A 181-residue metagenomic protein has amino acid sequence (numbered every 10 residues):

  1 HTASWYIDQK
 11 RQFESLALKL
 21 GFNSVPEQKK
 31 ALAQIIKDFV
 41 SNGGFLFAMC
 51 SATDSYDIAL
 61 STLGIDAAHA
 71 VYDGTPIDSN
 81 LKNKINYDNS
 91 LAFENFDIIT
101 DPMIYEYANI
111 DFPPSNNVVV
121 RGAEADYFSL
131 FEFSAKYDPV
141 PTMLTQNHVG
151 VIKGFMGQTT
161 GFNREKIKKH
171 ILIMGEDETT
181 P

Functional and structural regions predicted by a protein language model:
H1-S55: Short alpha-beta junction capping motif
T2-E14, I77-I85, T100-Y107: Short, surface-exposed, charge-dense and proline/glycine-enriched linear segments
K30, D54, K84-P181: Catalytic beta-strand/loop cores that center a nucleophilic Ser/Cys/Thr and support acyl-enzyme chemistry
K37, T53, D57, G74-D78 (+2 more regions): Carbohydrate-binding surfaces of carbohydrate-active enzymes
D38-S41, L60-D66: Short, surface-exposed basic-aromatic patches at helix termini and helix-loop junctions that form
M49-A52, I58-S61, A70-V71: Short, solvent-exposed loop/turn and secondary-structure capping segments
L63-G64, D73, I110, S115: General N-terminal targeting signals
G64-P76, N83, D88: Rossmann-like dinucleotide-binding core of oxidoreductases
